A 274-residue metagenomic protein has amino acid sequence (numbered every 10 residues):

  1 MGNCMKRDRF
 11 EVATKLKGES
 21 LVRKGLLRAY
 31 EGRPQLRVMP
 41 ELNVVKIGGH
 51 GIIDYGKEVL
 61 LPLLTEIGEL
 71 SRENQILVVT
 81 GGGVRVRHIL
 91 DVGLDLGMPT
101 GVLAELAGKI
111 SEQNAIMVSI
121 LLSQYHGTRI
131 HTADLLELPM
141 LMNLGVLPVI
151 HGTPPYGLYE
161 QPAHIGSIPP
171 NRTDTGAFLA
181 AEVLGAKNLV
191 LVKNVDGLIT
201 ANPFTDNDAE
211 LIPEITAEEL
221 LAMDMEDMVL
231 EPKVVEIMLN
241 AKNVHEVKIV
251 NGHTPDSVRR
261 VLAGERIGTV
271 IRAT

Functional and structural regions predicted by a protein language model:
G2-T80, V84-T274: C-terminal catalytic "cap/lid" subdomain
